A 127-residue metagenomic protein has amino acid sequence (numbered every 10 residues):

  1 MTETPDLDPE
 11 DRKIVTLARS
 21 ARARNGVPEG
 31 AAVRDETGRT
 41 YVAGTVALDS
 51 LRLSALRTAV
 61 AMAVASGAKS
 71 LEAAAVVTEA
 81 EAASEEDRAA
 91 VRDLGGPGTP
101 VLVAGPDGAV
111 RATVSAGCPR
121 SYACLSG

Functional and structural regions predicted by a protein language model:
T2-R24, S66-G127: C-terminal binding/interaction regions
P9-G44, L48: N-terminal first-folded block
V33, R52-L53, A74, P106: Residue-level detector of alpha-helical recognition elements and their boundaries
Y41, L56, S84: Short glycine/serine/threonine-rich phosphate/pyrophosphate-binding segments that cradle anionic phosphate groups
T45-R52, A80: Short, glycine-rich nucleotide/cofactor-binding loops
D49-M62: A short, polar/charged loop-to-alpha-helix boundary motif
